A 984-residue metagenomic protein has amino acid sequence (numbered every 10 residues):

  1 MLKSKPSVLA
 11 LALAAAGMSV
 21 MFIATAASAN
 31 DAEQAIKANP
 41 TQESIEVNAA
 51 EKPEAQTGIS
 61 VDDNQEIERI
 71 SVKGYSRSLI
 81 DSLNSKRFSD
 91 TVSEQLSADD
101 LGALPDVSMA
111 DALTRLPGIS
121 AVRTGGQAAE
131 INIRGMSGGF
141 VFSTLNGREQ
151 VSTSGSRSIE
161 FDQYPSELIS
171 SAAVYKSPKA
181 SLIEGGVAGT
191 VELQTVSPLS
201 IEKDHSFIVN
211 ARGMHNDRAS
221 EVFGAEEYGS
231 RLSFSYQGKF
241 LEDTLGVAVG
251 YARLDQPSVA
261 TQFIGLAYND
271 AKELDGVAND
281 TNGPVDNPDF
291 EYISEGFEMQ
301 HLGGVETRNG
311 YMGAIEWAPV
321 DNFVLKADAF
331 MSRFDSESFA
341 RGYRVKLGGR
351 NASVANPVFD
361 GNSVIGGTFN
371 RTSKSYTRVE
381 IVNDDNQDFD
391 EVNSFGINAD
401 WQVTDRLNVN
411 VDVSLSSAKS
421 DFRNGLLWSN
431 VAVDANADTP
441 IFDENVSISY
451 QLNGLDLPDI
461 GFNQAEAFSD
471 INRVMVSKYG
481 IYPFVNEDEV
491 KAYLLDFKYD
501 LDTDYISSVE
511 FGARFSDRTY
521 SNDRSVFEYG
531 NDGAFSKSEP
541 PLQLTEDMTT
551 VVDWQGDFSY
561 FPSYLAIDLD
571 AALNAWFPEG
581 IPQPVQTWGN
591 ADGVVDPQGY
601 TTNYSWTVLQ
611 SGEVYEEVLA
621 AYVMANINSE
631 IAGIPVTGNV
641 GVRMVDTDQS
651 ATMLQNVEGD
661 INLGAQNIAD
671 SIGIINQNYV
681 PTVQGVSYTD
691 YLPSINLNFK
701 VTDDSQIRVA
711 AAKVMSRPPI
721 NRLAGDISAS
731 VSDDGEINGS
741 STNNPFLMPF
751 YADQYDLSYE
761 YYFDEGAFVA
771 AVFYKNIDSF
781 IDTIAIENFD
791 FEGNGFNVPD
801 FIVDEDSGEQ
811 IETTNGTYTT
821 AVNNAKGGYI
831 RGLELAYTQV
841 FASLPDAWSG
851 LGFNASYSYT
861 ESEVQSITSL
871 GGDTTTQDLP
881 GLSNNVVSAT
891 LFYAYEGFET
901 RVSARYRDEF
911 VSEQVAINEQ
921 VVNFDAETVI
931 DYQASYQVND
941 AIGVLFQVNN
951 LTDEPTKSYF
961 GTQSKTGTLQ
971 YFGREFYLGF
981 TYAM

Functional and structural regions predicted by a protein language model:
S71-L104, E130, G138-V141, R148: N-terminal periplasmic "start-of-domain" segments of outer-membrane beta-barrel proteins
A110-E149, K176: Extracytoplasmic beta-strand/coil segments of soluble accessory domains associated with Gram-negative outer-membrane
S152-S158, E167-V174, S181-N282, E295 (+3 more regions): Outer-membrane beta-barrel translocator/receptor signature
P198-H205, L241-L245, N322, D405-N408 (+7 more regions): Short loop/turn motifs that connect adjacent beta-strands in outer-membrane beta-barrel proteins
T261-M299, F339-V382, L427-Y479, N531-E546 (+8 more regions): Solvent-exposed loop segments that connect transmembrane elements
D390-V392, V614, V686, M715-I777 (+5 more regions): Outer-membrane beta-barrel signature, preferentially recognizing the C-terminal barrel domain of Gram-negative
Y774-N776, I781-N788, G793-Q914, T952: Gram-negative outer-membrane beta-barrel transporters
S779, Y906-E913, S935-M984: C-terminal beta-signal and adjacent terminal beta-strands/loops of Gram-negative outer-membrane beta-barrel proteins
